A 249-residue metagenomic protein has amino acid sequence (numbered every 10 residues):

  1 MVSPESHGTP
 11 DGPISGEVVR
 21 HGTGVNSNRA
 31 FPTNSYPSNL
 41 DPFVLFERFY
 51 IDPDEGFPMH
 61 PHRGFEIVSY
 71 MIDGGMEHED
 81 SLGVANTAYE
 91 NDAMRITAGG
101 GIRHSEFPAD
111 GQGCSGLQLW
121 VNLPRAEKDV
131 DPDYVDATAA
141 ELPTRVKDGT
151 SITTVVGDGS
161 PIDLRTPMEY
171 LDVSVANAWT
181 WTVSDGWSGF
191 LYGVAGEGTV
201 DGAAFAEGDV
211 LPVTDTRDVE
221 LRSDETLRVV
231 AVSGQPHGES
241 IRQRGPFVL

Functional and structural regions predicted by a protein language model:
M1-L249: Jelly-roll (double-stranded beta-helix
